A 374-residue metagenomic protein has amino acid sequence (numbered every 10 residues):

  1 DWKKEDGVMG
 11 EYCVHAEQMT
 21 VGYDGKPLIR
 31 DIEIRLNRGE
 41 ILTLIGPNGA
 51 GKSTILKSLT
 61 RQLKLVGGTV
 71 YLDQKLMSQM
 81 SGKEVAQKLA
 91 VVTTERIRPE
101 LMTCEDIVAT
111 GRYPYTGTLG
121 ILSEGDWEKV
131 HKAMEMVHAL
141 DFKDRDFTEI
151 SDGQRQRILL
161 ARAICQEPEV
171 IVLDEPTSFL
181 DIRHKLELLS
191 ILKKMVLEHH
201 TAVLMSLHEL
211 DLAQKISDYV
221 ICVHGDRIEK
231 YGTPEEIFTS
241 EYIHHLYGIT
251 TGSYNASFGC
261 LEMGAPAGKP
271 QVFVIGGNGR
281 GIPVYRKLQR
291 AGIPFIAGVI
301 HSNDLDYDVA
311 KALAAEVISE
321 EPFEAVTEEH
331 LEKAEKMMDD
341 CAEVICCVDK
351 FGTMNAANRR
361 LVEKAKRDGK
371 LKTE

Functional and structural regions predicted by a protein language model:
T60: Helix-to-loop junction immediately C-terminal to a conserved catalytic motif
G68-L76, V85: Conserved ABC transporter NBD signature motif
A109, E124-K143: Conserved ABC ATPase "signature" region
G120-I121, D146-I150, Q154: Conserved ABC ATPase signature
E167: Conserved catalytic motifs of ABC-family nucleotide-binding domains
I171-E175: Catalytic Walker B motif of ABC-type/P-loop ATPase nucleotide-binding domains
G248-E328, C346-C347, E374: ABC ATPase nucleotide-binding domains
